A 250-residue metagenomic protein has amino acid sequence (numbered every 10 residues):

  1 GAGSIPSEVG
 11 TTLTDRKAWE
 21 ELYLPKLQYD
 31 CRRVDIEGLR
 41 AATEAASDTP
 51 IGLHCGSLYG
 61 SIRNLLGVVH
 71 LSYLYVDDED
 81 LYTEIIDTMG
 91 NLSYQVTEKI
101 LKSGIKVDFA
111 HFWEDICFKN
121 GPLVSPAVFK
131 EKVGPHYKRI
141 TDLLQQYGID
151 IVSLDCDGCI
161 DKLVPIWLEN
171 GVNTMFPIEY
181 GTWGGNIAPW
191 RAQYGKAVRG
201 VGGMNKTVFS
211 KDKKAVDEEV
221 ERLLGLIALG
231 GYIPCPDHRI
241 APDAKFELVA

Functional and structural regions predicted by a protein language model:
G1-A2, T11: N-terminal accessory beta-strand-rich subdomains and adjacent acidic, glycine-rich linkers that precede catalytic cores
G3-S7, R16-A250: Active-site loop segments of alpha/beta catalytic cores
